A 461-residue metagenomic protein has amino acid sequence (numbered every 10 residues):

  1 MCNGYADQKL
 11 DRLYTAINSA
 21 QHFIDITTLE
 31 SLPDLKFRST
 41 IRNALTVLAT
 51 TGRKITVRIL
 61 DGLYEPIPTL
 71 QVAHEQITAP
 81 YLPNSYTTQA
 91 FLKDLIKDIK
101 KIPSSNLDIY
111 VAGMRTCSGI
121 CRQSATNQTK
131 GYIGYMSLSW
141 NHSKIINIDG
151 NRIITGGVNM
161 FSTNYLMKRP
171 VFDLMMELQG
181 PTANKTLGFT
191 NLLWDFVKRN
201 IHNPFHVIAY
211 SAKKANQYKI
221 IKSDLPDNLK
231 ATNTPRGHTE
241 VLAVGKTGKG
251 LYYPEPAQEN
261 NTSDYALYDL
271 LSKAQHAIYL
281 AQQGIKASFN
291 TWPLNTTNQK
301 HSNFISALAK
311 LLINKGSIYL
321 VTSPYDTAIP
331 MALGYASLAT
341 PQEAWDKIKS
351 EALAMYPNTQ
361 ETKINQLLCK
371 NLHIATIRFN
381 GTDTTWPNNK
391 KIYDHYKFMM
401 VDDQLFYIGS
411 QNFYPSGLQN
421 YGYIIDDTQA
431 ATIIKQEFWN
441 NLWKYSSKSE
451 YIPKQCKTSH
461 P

Functional and structural regions predicted by a protein language model:
M1-S19, S31-A274, V321-D402, Q411-Y423: HKD-type phospholipase D/PLD-like phosphodiesterase module
H22-D25, R152, H276-Y279, L405: Structural motif
I26-S31, L280-S288: Short acidic, glycine-rich surface-loop motifs adjacent to enzyme active sites
R42-V47, T296-K310: Short secondary-structure subsegments characteristic of cysteine-rich extracellular domains
T190, F196-N200, S306-L308, T428-P461: Extracellular ligand-binding/catalytic regions of CAZymes and related secreted enzymes and adhesion modules
Y265, S302, S306, F406-I408 (+4 more regions): Feature representing long, continuous alpha-helical segments
K286-N298: Active-site His/acidic residue clusters
